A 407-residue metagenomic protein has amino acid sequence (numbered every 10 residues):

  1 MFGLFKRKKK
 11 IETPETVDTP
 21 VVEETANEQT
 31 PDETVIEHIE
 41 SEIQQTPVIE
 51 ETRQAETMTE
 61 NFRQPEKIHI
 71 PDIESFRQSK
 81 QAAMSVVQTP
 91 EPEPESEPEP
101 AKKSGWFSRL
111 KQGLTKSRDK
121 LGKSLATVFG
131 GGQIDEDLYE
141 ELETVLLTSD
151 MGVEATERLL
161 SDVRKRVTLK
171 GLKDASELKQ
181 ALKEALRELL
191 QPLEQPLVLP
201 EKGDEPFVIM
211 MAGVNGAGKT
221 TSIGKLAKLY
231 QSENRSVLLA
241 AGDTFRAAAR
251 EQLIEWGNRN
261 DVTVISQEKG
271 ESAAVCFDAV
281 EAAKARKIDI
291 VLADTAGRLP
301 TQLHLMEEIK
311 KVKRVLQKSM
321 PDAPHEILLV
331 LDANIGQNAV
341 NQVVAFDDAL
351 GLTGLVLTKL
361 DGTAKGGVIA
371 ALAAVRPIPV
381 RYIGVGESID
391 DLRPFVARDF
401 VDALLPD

Functional and structural regions predicted by a protein language model:
M1-A185: Non-catalytic terminal/linker segments enriched in charged/polar, low-complexity residues
E154-E157, S176, K183-D407: P-loop/Walker A NTP-binding module and the surrounding RecA-like catalytic core of P-loop NTPases
